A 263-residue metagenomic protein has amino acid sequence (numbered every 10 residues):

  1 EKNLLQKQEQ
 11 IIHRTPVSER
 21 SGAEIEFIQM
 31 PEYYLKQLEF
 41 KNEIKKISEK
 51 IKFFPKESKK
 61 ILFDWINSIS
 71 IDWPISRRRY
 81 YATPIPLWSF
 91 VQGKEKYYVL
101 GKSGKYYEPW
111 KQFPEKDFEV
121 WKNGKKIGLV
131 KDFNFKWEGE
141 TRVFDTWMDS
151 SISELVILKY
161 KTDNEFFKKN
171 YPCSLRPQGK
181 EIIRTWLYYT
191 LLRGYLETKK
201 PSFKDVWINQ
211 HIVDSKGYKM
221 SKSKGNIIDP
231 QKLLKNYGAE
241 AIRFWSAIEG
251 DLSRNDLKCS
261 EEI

Functional and structural regions predicted by a protein language model:
E1-E95, Y218, K224-I263: Residue patterns forming the tRNA-binding/recognition surfaces of aminoacyl-tRNA synthetases and related DALR
L38, R78-A82, P86-Q92, Y97-S253: Alpha-helical recognition segments enriched in aromatics with Gly/Pro capping that present substrate-recognition
